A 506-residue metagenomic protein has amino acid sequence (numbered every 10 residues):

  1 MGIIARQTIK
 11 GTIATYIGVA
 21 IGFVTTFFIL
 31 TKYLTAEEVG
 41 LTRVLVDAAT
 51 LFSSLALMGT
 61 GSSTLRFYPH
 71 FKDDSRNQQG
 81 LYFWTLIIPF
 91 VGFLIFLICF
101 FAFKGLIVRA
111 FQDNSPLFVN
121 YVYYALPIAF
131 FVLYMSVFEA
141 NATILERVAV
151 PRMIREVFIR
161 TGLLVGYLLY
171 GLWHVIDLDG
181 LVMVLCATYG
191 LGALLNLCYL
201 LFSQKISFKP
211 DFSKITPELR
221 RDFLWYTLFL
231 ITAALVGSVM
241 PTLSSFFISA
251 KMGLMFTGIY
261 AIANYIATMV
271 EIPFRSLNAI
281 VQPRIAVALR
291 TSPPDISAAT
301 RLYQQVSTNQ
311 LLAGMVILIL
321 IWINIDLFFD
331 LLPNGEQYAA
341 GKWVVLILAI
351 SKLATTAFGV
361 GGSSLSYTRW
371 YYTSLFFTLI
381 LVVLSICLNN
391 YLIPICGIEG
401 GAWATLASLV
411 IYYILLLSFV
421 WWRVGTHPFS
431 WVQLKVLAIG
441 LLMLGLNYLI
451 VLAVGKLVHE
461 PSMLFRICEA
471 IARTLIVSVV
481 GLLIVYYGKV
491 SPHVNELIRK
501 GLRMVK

Functional and structural regions predicted by a protein language model:
M1-I4, H174-V184, N196-P241, R284-R301 (+1 more regions): Interhelical loop/hinge segments that connect adjacent transmembrane helices in multipass membrane
M1-V24, L45, R76, L200 (+4 more regions): N-terminal membrane topogenesis motif
I3-S63, F93-F101, I128, W225-M255 (+1 more regions): Signature of the first transmembrane helix
A5, F131-R155, A349-I380, Y391 (+1 more regions): Membrane-interface junctions at transmembrane-helix termini in multi-pass inner-membrane proteins
F27, L57-D73, I144, A263 (+3 more regions): Helix-loop junctions and terminal segments of transmembrane helices in multi-pass membrane transport/translocation
K104-A125, I321-K352, H459-L464: Interfacial segments at transmembrane-helix termini and the short loops linking adjacent helices
I154-L169, W173-Q204, L379-L384, N390 (+4 more regions): Hydrophobic alpha-helical transmembrane segments
L449-K506: Membrane-proximal transmembrane or re-entrant/amphipathic helices at the cytosolic face
